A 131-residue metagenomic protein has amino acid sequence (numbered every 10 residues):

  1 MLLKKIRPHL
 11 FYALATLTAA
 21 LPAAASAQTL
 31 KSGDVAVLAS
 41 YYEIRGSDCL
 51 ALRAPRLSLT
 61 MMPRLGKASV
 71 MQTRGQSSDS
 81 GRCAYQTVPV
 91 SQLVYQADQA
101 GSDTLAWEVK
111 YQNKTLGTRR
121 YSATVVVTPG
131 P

Functional and structural regions predicted by a protein language model:
M1-R7: N-terminal secretory signal peptides that target proteins for export/translocation
F11-A20: Bacterial N-terminal signal peptides
A25-M62, K114-P131: Extracellular interdomain linkers/hinges and stalk-like, low-complexity segments in secreted or single-pass
C49-T87: Surface-exposed or secretory-pathway low-complexity segments enriched in glycine-proline and Ser/Thr/acidic residues
A84-P89, Q99, G117: A generic structural micro-feature
Q92-S102: Extracellular/luminal low-complexity segments enriched in Ser/Thr/Pro
E108-Q112: Beta-strand-rich extracellular modules
